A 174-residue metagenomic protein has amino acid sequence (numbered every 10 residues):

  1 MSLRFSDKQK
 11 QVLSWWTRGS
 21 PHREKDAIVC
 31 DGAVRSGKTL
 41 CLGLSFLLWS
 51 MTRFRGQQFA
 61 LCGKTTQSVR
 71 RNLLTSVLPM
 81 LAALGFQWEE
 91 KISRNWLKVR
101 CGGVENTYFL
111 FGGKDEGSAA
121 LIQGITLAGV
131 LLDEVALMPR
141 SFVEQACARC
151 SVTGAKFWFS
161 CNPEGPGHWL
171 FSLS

Functional and structural regions predicted by a protein language model:
M1-S174: Phosphate/NTP-binding elements of NTP-utilizing enzymes
